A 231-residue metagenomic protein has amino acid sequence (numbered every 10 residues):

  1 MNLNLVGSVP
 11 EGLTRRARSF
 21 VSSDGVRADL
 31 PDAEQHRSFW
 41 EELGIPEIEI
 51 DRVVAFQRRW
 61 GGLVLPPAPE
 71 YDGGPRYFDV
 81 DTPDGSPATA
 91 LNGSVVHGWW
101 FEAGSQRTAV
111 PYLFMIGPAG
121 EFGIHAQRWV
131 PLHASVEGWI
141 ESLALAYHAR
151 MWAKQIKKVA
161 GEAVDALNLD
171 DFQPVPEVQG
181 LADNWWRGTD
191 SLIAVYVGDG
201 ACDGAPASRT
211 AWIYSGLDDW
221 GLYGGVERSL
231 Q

Functional and structural regions predicted by a protein language model:
M1-W129, Y147-L192, D199-A207, L217-Q231: A surface-exposed partner-binding patch
A134-A144: Ordered core of a single globular domain
